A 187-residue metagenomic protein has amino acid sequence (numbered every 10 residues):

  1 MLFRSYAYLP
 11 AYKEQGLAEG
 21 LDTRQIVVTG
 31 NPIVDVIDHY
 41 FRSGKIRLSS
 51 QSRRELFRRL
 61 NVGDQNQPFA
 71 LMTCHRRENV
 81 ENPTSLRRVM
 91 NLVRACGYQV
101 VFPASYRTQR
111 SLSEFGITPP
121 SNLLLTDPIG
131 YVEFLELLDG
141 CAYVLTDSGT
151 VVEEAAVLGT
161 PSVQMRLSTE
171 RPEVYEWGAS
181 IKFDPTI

Functional and structural regions predicted by a protein language model:
R4-V80: A nucleotide-sugar donor-handling region in carbohydrate enzymes
S5, L137-V174: A donor-sugar binding/catalytic signature common to diverse glycosyltransferases and related nucleotide-sugar
A7, V28, P103, L145-T146: Short beta-strand scaffold positions
A11-Q15, S111-S113, M165-E173: Short, glycine/polar-rich helix-capping loops at beta-to-alpha or helix-loop-helix junctions that flank or form
I26, N122-L124, S180: Short, conserved active-site loop motifs that form the nucleotide-linked donor/cofactor pocket
K45-G140: Donor-nucleotide binding loops and adjacent catalytic segments primarily of GT-B fold Leloir glycosyltransferases
E170-I187: Change "using UDP/GDP/dTDP sugars" to "using nucleotide sugars
